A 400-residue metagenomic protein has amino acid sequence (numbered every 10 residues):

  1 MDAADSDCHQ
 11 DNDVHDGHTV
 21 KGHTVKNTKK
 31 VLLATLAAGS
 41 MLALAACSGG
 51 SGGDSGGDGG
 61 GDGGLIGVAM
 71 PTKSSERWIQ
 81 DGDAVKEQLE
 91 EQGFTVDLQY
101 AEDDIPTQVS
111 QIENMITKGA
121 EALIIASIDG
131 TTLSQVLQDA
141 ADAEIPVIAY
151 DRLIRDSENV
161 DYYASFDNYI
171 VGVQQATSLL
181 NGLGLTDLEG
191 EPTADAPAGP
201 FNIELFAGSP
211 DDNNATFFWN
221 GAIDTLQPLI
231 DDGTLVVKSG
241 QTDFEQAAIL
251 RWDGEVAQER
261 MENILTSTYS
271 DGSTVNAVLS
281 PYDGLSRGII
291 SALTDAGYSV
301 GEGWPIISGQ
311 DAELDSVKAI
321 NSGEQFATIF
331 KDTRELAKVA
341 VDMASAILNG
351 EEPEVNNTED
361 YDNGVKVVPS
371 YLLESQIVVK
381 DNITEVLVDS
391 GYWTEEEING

Functional and structural regions predicted by a protein language model:
M1-D2, T35-L36, T266: Residue-level detector of transmembrane insertion/anchoring sites
D2-H9: Extreme N-terminal basic, low-complexity initiation segments that serve as generic localization/processing leaders
H9, D13, H18-G22, N27-K30 (+1 more regions): A residue-level marker of the well-folded mature domains of exported/periplasmic proteins
T35-A43: Bacterial N-terminal signal peptides
